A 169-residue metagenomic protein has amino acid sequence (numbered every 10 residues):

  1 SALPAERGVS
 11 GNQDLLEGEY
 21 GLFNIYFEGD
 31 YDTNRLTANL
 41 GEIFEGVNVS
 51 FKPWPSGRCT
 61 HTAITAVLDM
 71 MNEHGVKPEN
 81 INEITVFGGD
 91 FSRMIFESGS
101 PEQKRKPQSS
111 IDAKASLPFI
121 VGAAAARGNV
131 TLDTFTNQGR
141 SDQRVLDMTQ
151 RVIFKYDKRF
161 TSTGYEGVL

Functional and structural regions predicted by a protein language model:
L3-L169: Terminal-appendage/accessory-domain detector
